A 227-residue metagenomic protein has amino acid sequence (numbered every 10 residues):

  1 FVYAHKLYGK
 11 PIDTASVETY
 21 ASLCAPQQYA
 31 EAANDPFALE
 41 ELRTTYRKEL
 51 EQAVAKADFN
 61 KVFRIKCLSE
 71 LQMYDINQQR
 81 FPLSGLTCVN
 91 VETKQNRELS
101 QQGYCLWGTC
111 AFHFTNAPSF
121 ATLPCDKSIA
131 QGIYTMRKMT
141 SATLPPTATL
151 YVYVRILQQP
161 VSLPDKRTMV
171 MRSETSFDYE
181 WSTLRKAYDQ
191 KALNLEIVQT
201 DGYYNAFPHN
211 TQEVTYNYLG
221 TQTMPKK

Functional and structural regions predicted by a protein language model:
F1-F63: N-terminal Sec/ER secretory leader and immediately downstream segment of secreted/extracellular precursors
K56-K227: Mature extracytoplasmic/lumenal regions of exported proteins
